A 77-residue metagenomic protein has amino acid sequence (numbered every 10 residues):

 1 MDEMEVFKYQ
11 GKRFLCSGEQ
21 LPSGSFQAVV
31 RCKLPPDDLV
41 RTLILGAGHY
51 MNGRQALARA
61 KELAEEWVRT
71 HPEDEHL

Functional and structural regions predicted by a protein language model:
M1-V29, K33-P35: N-terminal segment of the canonical double-stranded RNA-binding domain
V40-L77: Acidic, low-complexity intrinsically disordered segments
